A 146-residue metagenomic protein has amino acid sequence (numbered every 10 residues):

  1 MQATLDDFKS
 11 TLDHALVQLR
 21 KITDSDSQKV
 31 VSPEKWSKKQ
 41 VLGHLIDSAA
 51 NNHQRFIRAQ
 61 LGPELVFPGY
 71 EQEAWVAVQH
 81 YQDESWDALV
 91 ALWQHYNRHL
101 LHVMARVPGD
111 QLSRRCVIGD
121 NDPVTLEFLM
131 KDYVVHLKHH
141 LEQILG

Functional and structural regions predicted by a protein language model:
M1-L5: N-terminal export signals and maturation junctions of secreted/periplasmic proteins
D6, Q28-Q72, L101, R115-G146: Short, contiguous alpha-helical
D7-T11, Q18, V76-S113, Y133: Acidic/histidine-rich alpha-helical segments that form the ligand environment of transition-metal centers
T11-K29: N-terminal first-folded block
R20-T23, Q60, P108, L145: A structural signal for long alpha-helical coiled-coils and helix-turn connectors that form the cytosolic signaling
